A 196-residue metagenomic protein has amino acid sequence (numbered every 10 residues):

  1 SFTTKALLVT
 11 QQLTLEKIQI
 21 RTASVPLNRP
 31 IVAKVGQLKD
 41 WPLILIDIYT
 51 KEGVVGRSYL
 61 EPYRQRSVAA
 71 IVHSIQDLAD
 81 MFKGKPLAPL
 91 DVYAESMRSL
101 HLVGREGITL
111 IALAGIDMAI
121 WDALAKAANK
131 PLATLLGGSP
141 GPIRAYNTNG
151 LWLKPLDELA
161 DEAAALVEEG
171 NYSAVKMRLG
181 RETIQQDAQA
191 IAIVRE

Functional and structural regions predicted by a protein language model:
A6-L7, S24, Q37, A70-H73 (+1 more regions): N-terminal accessory beta-strand-rich subdomains and adjacent acidic, glycine-rich linkers that precede catalytic cores
L8-E52, R57, E61-Y63: Structured beta-strand/loop patches that form or line metal/cofactor-binding pockets in enzymes
Q12, K17, Y49-A127: Metal- or metallocofactor-binding catalytic centers and their adjacent structured scaffolds across diverse enzyme
L38, L136-G138, V167: Short glycine/proline-enriched loop/turn "hinge" motifs that connect secondary-structure elements and lie
W41, R66-A69, H73, L87 (+6 more regions): Conserved active-site and cofactor/substrate-binding residues in soluble primary-metabolism enzymes
D117-L153: Glycine-rich, aromatic-flanked loop segments that form ligand/cofactor-binding clefts across common enzyme folds
G141-E196: Metal-dependent enolase-superfamily TIM-barrel catalytic cores that perform enediolate-based chemistry
